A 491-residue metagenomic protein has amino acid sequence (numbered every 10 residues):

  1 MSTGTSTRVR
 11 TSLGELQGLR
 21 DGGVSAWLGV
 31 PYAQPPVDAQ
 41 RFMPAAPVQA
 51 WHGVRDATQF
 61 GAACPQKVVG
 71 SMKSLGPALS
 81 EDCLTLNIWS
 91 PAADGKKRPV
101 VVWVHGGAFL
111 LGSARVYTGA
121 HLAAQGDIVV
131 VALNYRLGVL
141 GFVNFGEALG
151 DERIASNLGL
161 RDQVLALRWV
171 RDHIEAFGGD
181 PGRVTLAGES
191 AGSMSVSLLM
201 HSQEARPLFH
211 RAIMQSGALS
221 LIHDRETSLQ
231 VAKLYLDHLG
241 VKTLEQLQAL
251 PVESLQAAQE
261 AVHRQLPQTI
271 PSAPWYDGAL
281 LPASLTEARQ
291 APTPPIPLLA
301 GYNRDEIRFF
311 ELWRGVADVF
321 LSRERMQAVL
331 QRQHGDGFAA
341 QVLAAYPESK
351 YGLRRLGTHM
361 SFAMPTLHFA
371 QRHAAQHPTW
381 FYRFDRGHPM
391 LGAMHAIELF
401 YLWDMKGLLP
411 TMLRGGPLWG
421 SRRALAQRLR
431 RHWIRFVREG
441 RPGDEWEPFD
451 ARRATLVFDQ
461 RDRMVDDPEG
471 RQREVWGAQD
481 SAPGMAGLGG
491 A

Functional and structural regions predicted by a protein language model:
M1-N157, P181, L266, D336 (+5 more regions): Non-catalytic accessory segments of hydrolases
L13, D162, D180, Y276-D277: Acidic/polar residues in short coil/turn loops that connect beta-strands within repeat-based beta-sheet scaffolds
S25, G61-G76, T118, A124-Q125 (+17 more regions): A structural signal for the main folded, soluble domain(s) of proteins
A33-Q34, V48, A57, A92 (+7 more regions): Short loop/turn segments at secondary-structure transitions that flank enzyme active sites
K73-L244, E287-F310: Serine-hydrolase-like catalytic core of hydrolytic proteins
L165-R168, D172-E175, S193, Q230-K233 (+6 more regions): A broad, structural surface signal
D172, R206, R211, Q215-M326 (+1 more regions): Substrate-access "cap/lid" subdomains that shape and gate the entrance to catalytic or ligand-binding pockets
S197, A279-A491: C-terminal subdomain of alpha/beta-hydrolase-fold enzymes, centered on the catalytic histidine and its supporting
